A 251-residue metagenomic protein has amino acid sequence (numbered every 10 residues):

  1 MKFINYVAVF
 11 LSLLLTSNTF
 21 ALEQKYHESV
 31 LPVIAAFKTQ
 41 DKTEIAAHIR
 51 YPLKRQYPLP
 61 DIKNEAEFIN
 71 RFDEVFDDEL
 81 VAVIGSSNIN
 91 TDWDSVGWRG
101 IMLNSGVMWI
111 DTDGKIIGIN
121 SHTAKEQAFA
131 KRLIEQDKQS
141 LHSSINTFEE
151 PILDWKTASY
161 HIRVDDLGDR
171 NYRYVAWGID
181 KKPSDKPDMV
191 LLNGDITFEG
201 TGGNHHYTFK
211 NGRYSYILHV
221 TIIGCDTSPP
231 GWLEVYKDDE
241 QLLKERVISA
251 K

Functional and structural regions predicted by a protein language model:
M1-V7: Bacterial N-terminal signal peptides that target proteins for export
A8-T16: Bacterial N-terminal signal peptides
N18-A35: Short, low-complexity N-terminal intrinsically disordered segments enriched in polar/charged residues
D41-P52: Short, well-ordered alpha-helical segments enriched in acidic and aromatic residues
R55-D61: A short gly/proline-enriched turn/hairpin at secondary-structure junctions
D61-D113, N204: Surface-exposed, charged secondary-structure patches
S95, N104-K251: Cysteine-centric segments in proteins
